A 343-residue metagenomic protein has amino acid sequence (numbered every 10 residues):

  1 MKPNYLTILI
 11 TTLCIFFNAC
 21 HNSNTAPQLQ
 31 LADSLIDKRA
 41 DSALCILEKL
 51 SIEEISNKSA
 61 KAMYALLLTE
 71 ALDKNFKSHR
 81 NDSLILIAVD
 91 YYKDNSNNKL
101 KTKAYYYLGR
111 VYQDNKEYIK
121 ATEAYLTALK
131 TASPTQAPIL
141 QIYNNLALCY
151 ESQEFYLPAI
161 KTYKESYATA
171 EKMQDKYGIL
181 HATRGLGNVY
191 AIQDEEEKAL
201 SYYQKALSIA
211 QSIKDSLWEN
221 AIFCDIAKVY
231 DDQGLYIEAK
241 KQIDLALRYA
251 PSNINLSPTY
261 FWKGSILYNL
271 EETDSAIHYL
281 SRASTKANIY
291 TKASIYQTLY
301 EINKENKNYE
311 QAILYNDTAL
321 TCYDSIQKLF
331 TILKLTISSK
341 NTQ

Functional and structural regions predicted by a protein language model:
F16-A19: C-terminal motif of bacterial Sec signal peptides marking the signal peptidase cleavage site
N24-C45, I52, K58, H79-D82 (+2 more regions): Hydrophobic positions within repeat-based interaction scaffolds
A43, L50, N81, I87-A88 (+11 more regions): Tetratricopeptide repeat
L47, I52-I55, Y92-K93, Y112-Q113 (+10 more regions): Eukaryotic all-alpha helical interaction scaffolds
I52-A60, D90-L100, T131-P138, E171-K176 (+2 more regions): Flexible helix-coil transition and linker loops at the boundaries of alpha-helical arrays
L66-L67, D73-K74, K103-D114, A137-S152 (+4 more regions): Conserved alpha-helical positions within TPR/SEL1-like repeat arrays
